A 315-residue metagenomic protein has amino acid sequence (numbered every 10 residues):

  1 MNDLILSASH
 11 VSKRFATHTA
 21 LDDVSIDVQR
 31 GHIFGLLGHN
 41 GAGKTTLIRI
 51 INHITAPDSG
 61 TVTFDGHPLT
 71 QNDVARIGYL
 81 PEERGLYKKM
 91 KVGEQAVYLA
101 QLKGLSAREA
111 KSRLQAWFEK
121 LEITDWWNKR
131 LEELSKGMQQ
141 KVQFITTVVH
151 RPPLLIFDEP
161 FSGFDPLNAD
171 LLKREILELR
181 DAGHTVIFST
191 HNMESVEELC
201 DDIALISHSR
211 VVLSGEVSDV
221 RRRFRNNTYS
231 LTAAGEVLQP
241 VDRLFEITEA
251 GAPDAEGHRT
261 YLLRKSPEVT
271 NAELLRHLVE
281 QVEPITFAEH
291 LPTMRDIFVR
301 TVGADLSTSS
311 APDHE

Functional and structural regions predicted by a protein language model:
D3-A8, K13-S207, V212-L213: ABC transporter nucleotide-binding domains
D73, F224, V302: Short, flexible helix/strand-to-coil boundary loops that buttress conserved ligand/catalytic motifs in alpha/beta
G78, F188, A233, T286-H290: Small/polar loops that bind or transfer phosphate-bearing groups
V97, E194, S218, R276 (+1 more regions): Active-site phosphate/pyrophosphate- and oxyanion-stabilizing loops and adjacent acidic/basic residues in soluble
G104, Y229, G303-S307: Non-catalytic alpha-helical coupling and interface elements of nucleotide-dependent molecular machines and regulators
K173-S266: ABC transporter nucleotide-binding domain
R264-E315: C-terminal coupling/interaction segments
